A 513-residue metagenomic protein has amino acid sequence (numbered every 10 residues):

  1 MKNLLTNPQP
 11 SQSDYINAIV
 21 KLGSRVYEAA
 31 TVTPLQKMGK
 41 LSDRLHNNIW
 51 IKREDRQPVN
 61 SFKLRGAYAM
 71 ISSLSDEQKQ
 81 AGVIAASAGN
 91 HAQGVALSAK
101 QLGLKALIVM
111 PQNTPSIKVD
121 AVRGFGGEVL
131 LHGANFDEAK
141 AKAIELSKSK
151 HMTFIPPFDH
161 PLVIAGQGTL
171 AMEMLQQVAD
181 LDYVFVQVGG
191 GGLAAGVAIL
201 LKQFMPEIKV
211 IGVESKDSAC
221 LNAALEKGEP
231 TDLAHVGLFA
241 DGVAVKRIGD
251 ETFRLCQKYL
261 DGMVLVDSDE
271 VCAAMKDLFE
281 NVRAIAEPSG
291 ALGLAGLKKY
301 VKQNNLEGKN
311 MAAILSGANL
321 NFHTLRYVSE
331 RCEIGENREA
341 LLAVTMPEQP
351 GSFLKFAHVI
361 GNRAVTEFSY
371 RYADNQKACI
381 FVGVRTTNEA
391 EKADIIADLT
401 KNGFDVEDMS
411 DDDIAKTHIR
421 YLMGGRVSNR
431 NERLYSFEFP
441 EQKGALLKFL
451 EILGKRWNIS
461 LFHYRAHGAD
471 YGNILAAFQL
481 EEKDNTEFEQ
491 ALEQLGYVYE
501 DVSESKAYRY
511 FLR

Functional and structural regions predicted by a protein language model:
M1-A445, F449-R513: PLP-dependent amino-acid enzyme catalytic core
